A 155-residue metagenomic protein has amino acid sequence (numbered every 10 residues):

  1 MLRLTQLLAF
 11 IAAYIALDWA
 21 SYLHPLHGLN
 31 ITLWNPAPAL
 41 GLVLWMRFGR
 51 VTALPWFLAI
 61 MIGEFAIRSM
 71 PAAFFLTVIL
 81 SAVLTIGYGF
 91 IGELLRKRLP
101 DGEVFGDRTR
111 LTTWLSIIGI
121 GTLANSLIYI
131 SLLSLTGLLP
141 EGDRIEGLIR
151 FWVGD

Functional and structural regions predicted by a protein language model:
M1-L33, A37-G142: Short helix-perturbing small/polar motifs within transmembrane alpha-helices
T113, R144-G154: Short aromatic-rich membrane-water interface segments that cap or initiate transmembrane helices in multi-pass membrane
